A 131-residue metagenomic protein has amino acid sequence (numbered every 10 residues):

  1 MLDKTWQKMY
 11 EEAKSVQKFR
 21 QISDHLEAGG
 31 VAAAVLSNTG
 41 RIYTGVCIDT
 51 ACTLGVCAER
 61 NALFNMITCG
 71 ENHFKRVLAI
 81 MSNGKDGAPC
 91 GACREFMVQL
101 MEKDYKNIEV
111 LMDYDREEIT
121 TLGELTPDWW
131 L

Functional and structural regions predicted by a protein language model:
M1-S23, E71-L131: C-terminal binding/interaction regions
A28, C57, N72-F74: Short connector loops at helix/strand junctions that flank enzyme active sites, especially segments positioning acidic
A28-S37: Short beta-strand scaffold segments in enzyme catalytic cores
L36-N38, C47-I48: Histidine- and/or cysteine-centered catalytic micro-motif in compact active-site loops
R41-I42: Hydrophobic "anchor" residues
V46-A58: Compact, glycine-rich, soluble single-domain proteins
C57, N61, A92-E95: Short amphipathic alpha-helical face segments that pack within enzyme cores and frequently flank/anchor catalytic
N61, N65-T68, P89: Feature captures the catalytic cores and cofactor-binding loops of soluble hydro-lyases/lyases that act on carboxylate
